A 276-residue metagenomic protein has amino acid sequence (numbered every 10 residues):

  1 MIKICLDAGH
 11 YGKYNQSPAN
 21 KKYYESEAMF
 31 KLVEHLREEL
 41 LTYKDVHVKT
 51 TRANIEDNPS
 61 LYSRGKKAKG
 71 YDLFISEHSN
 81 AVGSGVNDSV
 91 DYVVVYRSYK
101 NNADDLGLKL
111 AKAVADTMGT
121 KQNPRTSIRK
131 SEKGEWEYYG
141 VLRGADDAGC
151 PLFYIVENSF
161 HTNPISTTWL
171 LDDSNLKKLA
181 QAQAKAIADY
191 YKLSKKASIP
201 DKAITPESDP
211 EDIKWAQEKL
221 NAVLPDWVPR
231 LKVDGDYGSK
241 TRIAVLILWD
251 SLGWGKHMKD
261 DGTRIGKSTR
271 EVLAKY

Functional and structural regions predicted by a protein language model:
I2-C5, K13-Q16, Y23, K66 (+2 more regions): Active-site-adjacent mobile loop/cap segments within catalytic or ligand-binding domains
I2-D105: Catalytic-core regions of hydrolytic enzymes
L6, H47-T51, N58, Y62-G70 (+5 more regions): Catalytic phosphate/metal-binding cores of nucleic-acid and nucleotide-processing enzymes, i.e., regions that mediate
P18-S26, A53-E56, V94-N101, S166-D173 (+3 more regions): Second-shell loop/turn segments in exported
Y23-K31, N58-P59, K100-D105, L170-K178 (+3 more regions): Soluble non-cytosolic domains of exported or imported proteins
F30-V33, R37, G65, D104-A111 (+6 more regions): Extracytoplasmic/secreted envelope proteins and their assembly/folding machinery, especially bacterial periplasmic
N102-G134: Active-site-adjacent substrate-binding region of metalloamidase/peptidase-like peptide-processing proteins
P200-Y276: Short acidic, glycine/serine/threonine-rich helix-capping segments at coil-helix boundaries
